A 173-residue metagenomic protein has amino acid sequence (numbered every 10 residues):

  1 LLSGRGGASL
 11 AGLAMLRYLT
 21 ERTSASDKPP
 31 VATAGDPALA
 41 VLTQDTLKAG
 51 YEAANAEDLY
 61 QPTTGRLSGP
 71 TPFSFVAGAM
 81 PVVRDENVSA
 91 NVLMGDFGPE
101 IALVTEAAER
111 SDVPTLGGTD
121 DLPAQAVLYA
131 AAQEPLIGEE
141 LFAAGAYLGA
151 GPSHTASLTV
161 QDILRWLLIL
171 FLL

Functional and structural regions predicted by a protein language model:
L2-L10, D36-A40, M94-I101, L122: Gly/Ser/Thr-rich loops at beta-strand to alpha-helix junctions that form or flank small-molecule/cofactor-binding
S9-D27: Histidine-anchored nucleotide/phosphate-binding helix
S9-L10, A14, A53, P72 (+1 more regions): Elongated extramembrane "stalk/tether" segments
A11-L13, D45-K48, T105-E109: Short, glycine/charged-enriched secondary-structure capping and boundary segments
M15-Y18, F75-G78, A143: Well-ordered alpha-helical segments embedded in enzymatic catalytic cores
R22-S24, K28-V76: Long, charge-dense
S68-Q133: Long, charge-patterned amphipathic alpha-helical coiled-coil/hairpin "stalk" segments used as oligomerization
P123-Q125, Y129-L173: C-terminal functional extensions of proteins
